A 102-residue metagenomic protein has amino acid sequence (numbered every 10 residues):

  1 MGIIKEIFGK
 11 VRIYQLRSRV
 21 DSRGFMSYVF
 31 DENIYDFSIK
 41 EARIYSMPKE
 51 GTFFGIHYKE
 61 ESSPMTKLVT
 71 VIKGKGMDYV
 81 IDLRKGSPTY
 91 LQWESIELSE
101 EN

Functional and structural regions predicted by a protein language model:
M1-E101: Non-catalytic, conserved peripheral segments adjacent to functional cores
